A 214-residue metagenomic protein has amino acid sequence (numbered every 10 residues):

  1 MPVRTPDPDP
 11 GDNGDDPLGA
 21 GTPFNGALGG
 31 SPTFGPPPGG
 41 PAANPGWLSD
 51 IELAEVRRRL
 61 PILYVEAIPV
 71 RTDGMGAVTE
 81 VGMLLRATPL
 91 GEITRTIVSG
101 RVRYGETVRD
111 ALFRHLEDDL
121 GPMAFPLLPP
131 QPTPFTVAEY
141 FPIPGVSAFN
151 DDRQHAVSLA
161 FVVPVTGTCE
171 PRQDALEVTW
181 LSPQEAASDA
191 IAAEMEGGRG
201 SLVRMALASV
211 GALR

Functional and structural regions predicted by a protein language model:
P2-M75, N150-D151: Acidic, metal-coordinating catalytic segment for phosphate/diphosphate chemistry, firing primarily on the Nudix
P2-P6, G11, L90-R95, Q154 (+1 more regions): Nudix hydrolase/Nudix homology domain
L60-Y64, G76, E92, I97 (+1 more regions): Short connector loops at helix/strand junctions that flank enzyme active sites, especially segments positioning acidic
P61, V108, R199: Hydrophobic (often cysteine-bearing) scaffold residues that line and stabilize catalytic clefts of nucleotide/cofactor
A67, L112, F161-V163: A structural signal for short, well-ordered beta-strand segments
P69-R71, L85, V165, S182: Residue-level signal for short segments within beta-strands and strand-turn junctions of well-structured beta-sheet
G76-F125: Conserved Nudix-box catalytic region and its N-terminal flanking loop in Nudix hydrolases and closely related
G121-C169: Active-site segment of metal-dependent pyrophosphate-handling enzymes, primarily the Nudix hydrolase catalytic core
